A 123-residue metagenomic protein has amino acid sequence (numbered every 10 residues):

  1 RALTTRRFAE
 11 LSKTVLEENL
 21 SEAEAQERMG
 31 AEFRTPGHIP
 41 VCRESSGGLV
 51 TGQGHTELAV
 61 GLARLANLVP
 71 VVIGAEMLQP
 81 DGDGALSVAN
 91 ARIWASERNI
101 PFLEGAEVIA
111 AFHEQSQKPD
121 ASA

Functional and structural regions predicted by a protein language model:
R1-A123: Catalytic domains of riboflavin
